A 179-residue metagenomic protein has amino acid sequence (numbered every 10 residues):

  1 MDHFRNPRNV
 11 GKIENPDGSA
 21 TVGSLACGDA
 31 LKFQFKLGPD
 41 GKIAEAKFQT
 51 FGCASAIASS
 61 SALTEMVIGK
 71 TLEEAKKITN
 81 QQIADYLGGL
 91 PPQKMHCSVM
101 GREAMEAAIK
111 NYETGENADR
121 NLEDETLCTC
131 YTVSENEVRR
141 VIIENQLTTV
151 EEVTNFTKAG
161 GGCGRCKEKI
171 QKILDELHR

Functional and structural regions predicted by a protein language model:
F4: Short acidic-hydrophobic catalytic motif
V10-D40: Structured beta-strand/loop patches that form or line metal/cofactor-binding pockets in enzymes
A26, K36-R102: Active-site- and interface-proximal helix/loop "cap" or "latch" segments in soluble metabolic and energy-transducing
G41-F51, G88, N117-E125, L147-G161: Immediate flanking context of iron-sulfur cluster ligation sites
T50-A62, P92, D124-V138, T157-L174: Local cysteine-cluster metal-coordination motifs and their immediate loop/turn environment, predominantly Fe-S cluster
A58-E74, A104-M105, V133-L147, K167-R179: Iron-sulfur (Fe-S) cluster-binding segments and ferredoxin-like electron-carrier domains, especially [2Fe-2S]
S98-A118: Short, structured interface segments
